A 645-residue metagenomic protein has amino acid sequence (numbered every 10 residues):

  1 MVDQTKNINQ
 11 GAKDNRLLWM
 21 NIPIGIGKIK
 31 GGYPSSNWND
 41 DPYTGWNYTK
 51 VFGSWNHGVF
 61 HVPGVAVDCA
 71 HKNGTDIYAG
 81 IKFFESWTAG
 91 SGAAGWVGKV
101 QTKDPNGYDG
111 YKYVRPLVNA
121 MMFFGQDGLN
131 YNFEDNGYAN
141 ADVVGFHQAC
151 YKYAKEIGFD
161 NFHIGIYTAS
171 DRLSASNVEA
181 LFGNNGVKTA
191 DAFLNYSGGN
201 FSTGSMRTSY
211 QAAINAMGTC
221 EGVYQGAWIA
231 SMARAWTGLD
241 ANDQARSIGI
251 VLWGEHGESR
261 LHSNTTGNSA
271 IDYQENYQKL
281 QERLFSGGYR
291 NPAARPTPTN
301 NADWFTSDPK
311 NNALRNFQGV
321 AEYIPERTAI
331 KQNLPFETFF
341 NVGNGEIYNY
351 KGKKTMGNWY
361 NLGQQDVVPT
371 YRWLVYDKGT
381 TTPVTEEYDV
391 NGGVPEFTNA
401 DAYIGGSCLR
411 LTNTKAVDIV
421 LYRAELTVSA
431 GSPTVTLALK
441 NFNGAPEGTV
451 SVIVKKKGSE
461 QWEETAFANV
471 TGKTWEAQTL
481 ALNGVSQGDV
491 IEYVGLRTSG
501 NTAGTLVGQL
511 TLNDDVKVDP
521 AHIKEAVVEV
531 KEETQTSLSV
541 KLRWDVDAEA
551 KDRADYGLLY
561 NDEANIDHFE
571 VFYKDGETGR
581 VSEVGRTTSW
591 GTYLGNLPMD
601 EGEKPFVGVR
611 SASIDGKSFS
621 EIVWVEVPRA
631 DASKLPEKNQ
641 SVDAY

Functional and structural regions predicted by a protein language model:
M1, V223-T380: Substrate-binding cleft of secreted/luminal carbohydrate-active enzymes
N9-R207: Chitinase-like catalytic core of GlcNAc-active glycosidases
R372, K378, L409, D418-G448 (+2 more regions): Extra-cytoplasmic beta-strand recognition segments
Y388-V420: Short carbohydrate-recognition loop motifs
G458-V490, N501: Extracellular carbohydrate recognition and processing domains and analogous Trp-centered ligand-binding platforms
T536-E563: Conserved aromatic anchor
Y560-G602: Recognizes extended acidic, P/S/T-rich segments that occur within or adjacent to Ig-like beta-sandwich modules
L594-V623: Beta-strand-rich modules
